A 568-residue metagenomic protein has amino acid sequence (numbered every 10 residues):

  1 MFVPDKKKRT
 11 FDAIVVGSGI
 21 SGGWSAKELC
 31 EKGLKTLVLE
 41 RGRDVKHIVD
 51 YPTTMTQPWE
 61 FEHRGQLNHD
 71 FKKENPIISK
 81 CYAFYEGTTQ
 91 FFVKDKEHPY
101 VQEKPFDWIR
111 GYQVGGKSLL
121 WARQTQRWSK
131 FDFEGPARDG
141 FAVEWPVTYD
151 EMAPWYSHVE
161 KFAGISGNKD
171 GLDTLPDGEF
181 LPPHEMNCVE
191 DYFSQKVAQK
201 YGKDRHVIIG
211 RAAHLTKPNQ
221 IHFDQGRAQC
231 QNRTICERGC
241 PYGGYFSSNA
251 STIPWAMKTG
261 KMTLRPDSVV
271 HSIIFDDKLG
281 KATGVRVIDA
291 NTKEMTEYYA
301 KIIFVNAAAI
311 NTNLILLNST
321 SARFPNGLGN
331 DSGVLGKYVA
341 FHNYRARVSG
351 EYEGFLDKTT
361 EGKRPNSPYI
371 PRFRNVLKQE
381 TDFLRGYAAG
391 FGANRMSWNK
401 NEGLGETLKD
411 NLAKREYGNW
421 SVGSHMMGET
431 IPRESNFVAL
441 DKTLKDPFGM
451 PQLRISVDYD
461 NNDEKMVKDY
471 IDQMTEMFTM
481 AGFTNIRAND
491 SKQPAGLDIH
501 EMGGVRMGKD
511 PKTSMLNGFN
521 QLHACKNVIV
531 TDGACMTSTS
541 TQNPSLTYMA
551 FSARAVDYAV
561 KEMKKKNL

Functional and structural regions predicted by a protein language model:
F2-P136, F141, P146-D150, P154-S157 (+4 more regions): N-terminal glycine-rich phosphate/pyrophosphate-binding loop and immediately adjacent elements
E31, K35, E40-E62, Y242 (+7 more regions): Glycine-rich loop(s) and the adjacent beta-strand/alpha-helix scaffold that form part
H47-D50, S166-E179, T484-Q493, K565-L568: Short, glycine/acidic-rich hinge or "gate" loops at secondary-structure transitions that mediate conformational
E62-H69, K73-V93, E97-D107, Y112-Q113 (+4 more regions): Conserved redox-cofactor binding core of oxidoreductases
T89-K117, R127, W145-Y149, S332-L453 (+4 more regions): FAD cofactor-binding and catalytic pocket of flavoenzymes
I208-T216, R233-C236, H271-I274, G418-T430 (+3 more regions): A glycine-rich dinucleotide-binding beta-alpha-beta segment and adjacent secondary-structure elements that constitute
G280-R286, S421: Short, hydrophobic/aromatic-rich segments at coil-to-beta transitions
S538-V556: A conserved FAD-binding loop/helix module that cradles the flavin
